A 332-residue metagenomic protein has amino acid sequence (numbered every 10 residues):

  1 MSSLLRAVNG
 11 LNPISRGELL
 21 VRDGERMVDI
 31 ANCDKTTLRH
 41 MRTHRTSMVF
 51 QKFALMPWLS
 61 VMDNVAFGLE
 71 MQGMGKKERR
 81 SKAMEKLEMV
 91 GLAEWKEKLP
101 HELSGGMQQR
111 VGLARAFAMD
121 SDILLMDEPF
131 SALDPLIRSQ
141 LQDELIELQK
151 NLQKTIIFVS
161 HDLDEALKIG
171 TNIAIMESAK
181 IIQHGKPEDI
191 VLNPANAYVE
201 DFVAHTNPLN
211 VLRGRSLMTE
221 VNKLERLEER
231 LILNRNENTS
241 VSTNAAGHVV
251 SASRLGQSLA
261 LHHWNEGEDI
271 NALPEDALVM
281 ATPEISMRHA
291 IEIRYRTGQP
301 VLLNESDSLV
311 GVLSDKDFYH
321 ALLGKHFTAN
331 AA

Functional and structural regions predicted by a protein language model:
N9: Helix-to-loop junction immediately C-terminal to a conserved catalytic motif
R22-D29, A66, E70-G73, K77-W95: Conserved ABC ATPase "signature" region
R26-S47: ABC ATPase NBD coupling module
L99-L103, M107-Q109: Conserved ABC ATPase signature
S178-A179: Conserved ABC ATPase "signature" C-loop
H184-G185, N193, V312: ABC ATPase "signature
V221-S253, D276-S306, G311-A332: The conserved cystathionine-beta-synthase
